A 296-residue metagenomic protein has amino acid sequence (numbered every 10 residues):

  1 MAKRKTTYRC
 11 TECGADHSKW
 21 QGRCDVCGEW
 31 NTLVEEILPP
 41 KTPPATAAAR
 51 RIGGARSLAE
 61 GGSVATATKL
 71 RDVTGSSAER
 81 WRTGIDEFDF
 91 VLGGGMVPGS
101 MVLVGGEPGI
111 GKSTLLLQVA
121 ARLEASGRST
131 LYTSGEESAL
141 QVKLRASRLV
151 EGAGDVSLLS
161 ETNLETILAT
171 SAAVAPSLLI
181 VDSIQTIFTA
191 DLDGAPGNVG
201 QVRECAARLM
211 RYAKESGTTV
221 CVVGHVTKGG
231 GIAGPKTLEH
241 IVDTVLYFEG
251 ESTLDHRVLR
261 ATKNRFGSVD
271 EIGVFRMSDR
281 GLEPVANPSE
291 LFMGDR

Functional and structural regions predicted by a protein language model:
T7, Q21: Residues immediately within or flanking Cys/His clusters that coordinate Zn2+ in small zinc-binding modules
C10-C13, C24-C27: Short cysteine-rich clusters marking metal-coordination/redox-active sites
D25-E29, L33, P39-R71, A172-P176 (+3 more regions): Conserved P-loop NTPase
I52-L149, L168: The Walker A/P-loop phosphate-binding site
S77-A78, G105, A153-E161, T189-R203: Flexible beta-alpha connector loops of hexameric P-loop NTPases
S129, D155, A175-L178, S216-C221: Loop/turn-to-beta-strand initiation segments
A146-A173: Short glycine-rich substrate-engagement loop in P-loop NTPases that contacts/grips substrate
G200-C221, H225, I241-S252: Substrate-engagement module of ASCE P-loop NTPases
